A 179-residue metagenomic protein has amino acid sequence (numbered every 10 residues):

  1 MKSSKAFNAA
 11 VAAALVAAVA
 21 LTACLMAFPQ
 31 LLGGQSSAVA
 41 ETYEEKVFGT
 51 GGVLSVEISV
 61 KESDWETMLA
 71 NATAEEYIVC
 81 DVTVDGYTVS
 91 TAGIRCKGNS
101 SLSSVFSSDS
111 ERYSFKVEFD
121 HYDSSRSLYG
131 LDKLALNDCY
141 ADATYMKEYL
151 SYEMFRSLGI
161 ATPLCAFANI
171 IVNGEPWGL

Functional and structural regions predicted by a protein language model:
K2-L179: Phosphate-handling architecture centered on phosphoinositide signaling
